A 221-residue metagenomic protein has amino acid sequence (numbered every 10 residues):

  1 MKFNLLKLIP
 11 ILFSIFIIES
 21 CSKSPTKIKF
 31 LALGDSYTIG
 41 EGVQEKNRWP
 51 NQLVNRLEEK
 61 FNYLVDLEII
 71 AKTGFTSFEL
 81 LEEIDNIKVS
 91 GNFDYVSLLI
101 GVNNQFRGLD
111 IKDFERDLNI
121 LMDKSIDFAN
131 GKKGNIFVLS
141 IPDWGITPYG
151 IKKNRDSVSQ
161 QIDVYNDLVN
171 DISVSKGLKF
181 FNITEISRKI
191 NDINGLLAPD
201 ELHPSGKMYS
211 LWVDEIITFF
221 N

Functional and structural regions predicted by a protein language model:
M1-K27: Bacterial Sec-dependent N-terminal signal peptides
I17, E68, F137: Conserved Rossmann-like nucleotide-binding pocket used by diverse enzymes that bind dinucleotide cofactors
C21-T73, E83-G91: Serine-esterase "nucleophile elbow" of acetyl-processing enzymes
Y37, G74-T76, D143, S187: Residue-level detector of flexible, active-site-proximal loop/helix-junction positions within diverse enzyme catalytic
G40, T76-E79, N104-R107: Short active-site-adjacent helix-start/loop capping segments
K72-T76, S157-V158: Short, flexible loop segments at the rims of nucleotide/cofactor-binding pockets, characterized by
E82-N221: Alpha-helical cap/lid subdomain in secreted, periplasmic, or secretory-pathway luminal O-acyl-processing enzymes
